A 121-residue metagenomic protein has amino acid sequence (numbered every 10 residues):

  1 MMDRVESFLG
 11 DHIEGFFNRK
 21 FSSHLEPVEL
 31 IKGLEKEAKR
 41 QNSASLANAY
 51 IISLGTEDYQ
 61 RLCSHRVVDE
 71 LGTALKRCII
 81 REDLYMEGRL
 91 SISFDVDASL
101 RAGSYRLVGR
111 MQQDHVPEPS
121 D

Functional and structural regions predicted by a protein language model:
M1-V5: Long, non-catalytic architectural segments outside compact domain cores
F8-N18, N42-C63: Short glycine-rich, basic-tinged beta-strand/loop micro-motifs
E14-F21, L25-A38, T56-Q60, V67-D121: Intrinsically disordered, low-complexity acidic Ser/Thr-rich regulatory segments
